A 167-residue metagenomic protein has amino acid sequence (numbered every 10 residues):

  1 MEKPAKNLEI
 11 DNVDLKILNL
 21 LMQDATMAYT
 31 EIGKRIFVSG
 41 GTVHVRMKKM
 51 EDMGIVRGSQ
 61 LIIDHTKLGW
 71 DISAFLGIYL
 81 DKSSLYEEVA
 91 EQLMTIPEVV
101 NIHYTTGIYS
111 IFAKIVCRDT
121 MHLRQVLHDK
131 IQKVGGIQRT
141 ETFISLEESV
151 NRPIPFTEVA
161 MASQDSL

Functional and structural regions predicted by a protein language model:
M1-L167: A compositional/biophysical signature of low hydrophobicity enriched in polar/charged and small residues
